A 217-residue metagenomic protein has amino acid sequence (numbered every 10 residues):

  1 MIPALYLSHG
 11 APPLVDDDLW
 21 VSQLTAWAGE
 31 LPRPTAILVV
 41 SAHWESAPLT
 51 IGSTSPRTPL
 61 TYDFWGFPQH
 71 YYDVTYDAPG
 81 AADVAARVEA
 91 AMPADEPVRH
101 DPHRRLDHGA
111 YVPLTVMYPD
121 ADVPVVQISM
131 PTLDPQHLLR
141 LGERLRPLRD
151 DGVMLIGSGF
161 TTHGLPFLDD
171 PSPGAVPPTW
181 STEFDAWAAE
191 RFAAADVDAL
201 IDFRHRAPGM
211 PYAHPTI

Functional and structural regions predicted by a protein language model:
M1-R99: A short aromatic-anchored loop/beta-hairpin motif
P3-L7, A36-S41, I128, L148-T161: Beta-strand elements within well-structured catalytic alpha/beta cores of enzymes that handle phosphate/sulfate esters
L5-Y6, D63-H70, M117-V126, I201: Short, basic/glycine-rich phosphate-binding loops at helix/coil junctions that contact nucleotide phosphates
A11, W44, T132, F160-T162: Short, glycine/serine-rich, charged loops/turns that create anion-binding and catalytic segments at active sites
W20-T25, H70-D73, R104-V112, L138-L141: Short acidic (Asp/Glu) patches
G29-P34, A91-P97, L133-H137, P147-I156 (+1 more regions): Secondary-structure boundary elements
V84-L138: Internal, conserved structured core segments that host functional sites
P124, L133, R140, R144-M154 (+1 more regions): Surface-exposed, charge/polar-rich loops and edge strands
